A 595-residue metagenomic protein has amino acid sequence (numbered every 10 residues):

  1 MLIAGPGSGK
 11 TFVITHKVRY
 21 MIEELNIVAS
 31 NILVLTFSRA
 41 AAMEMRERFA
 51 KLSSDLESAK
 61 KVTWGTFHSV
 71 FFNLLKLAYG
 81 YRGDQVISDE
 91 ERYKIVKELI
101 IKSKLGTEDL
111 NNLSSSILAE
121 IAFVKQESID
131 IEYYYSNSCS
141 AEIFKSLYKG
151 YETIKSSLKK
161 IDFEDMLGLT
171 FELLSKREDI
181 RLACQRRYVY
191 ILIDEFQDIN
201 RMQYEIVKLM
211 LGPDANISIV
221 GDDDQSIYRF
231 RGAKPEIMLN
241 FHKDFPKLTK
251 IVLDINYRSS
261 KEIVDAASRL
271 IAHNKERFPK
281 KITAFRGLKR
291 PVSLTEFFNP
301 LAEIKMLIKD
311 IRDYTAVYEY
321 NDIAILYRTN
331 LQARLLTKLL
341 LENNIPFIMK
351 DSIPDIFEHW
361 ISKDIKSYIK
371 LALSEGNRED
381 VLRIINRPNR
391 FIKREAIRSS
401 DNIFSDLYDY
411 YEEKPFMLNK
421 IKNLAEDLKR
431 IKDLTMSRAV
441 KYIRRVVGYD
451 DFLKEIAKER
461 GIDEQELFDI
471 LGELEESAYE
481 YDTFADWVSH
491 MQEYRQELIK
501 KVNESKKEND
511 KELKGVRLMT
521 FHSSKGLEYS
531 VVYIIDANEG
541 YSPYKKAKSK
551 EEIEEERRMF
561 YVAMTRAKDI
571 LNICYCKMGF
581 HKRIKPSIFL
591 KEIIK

Functional and structural regions predicted by a protein language model:
M1-I3, L33, A41, T63 (+3 more regions): Conserved helicase NTPase motor core
M1-R82, L182, D265-S268, T565: P-loop NTPase Walker
S8-I14, V18, P246-T249, D254-P346 (+1 more regions): Helicase P-loop NTPase motor core
A59-K61, Y79-D165, Y188, V252 (+1 more regions): ATP-hydrolysis module of ASCE/P-loop NTPase motor domains, specifically the Walker B Asp-Glu catalytic pair
T63-F71, L192-E195, V220, T329 (+2 more regions): Conserved helicase core region in the C-terminal RecA-like lobe
L288-K289, V317-S437: ATPase/helicase motor core of nucleic-acid motors
E412-S523, Y544, I570-N572, L590: Accessory C-terminal helicase-associated subdomains
M578-K595: Helicase C-terminal subdomain and adjacent C-terminal extension
